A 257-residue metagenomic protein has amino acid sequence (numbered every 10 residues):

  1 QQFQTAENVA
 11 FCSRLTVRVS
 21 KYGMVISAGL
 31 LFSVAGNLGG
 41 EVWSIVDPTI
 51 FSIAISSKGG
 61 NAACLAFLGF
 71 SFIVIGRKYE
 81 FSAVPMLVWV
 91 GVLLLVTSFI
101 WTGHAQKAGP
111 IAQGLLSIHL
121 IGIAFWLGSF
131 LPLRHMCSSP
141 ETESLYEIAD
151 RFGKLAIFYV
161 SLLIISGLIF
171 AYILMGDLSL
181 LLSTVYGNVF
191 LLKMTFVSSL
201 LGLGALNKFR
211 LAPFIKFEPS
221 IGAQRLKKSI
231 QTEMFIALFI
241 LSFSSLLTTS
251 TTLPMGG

Functional and structural regions predicted by a protein language model:
Q1-G257: Polytopic transmembrane helical bundles with strong interfacial aromatic enrichment
